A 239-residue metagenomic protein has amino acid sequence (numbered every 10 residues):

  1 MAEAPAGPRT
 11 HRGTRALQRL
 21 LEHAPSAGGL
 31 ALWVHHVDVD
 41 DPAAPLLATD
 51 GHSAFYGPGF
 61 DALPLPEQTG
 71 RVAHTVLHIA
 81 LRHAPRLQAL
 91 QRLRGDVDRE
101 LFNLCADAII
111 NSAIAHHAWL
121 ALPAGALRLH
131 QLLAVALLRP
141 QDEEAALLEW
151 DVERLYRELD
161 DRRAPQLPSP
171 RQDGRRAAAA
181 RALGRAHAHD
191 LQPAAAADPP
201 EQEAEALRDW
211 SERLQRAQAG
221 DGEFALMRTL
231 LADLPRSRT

Functional and structural regions predicted by a protein language model:
M1-L120, G125-R128: Basic/hydrophobic alpha-helical interface regions
A113-T239: Negatively charged
